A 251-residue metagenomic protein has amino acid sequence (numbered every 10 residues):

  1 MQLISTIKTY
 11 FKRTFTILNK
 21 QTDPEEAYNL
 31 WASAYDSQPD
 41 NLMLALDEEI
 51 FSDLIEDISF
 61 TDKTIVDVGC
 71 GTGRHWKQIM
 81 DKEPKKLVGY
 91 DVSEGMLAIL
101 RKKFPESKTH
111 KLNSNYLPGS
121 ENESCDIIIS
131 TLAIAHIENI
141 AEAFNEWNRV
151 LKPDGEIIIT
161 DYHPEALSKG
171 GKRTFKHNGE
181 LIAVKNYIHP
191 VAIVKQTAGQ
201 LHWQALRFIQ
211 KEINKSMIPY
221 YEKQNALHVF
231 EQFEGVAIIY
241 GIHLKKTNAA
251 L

Functional and structural regions predicted by a protein language model:
Q2-S59, R74-Q78, M96-I99, K103 (+2 more regions): Conserved class I S-adenosyl-L-methionine
V66-V68, T72-L117: Class I SAM-dependent methyltransferase SAM/SAH-binding core
P118-I128: A short acidic, Gly/Pro-enriched loop at the edge of an enzyme's catalytic core that lines a small-molecule cofactor
I127-I140: A short SAM/SAH-binding and catalytic strip from SAM-dependent methyltransferases
A141-E156: A short glycine-rich, Lys/Arg-flanked "PGG" loop and its adjoining helix->strand segment in the class I
I158-K185: Conserved class I S-adenosyl-L-methionine
N186-F208: Short alpha-helix
A205-L251: A C-terminal cap/extension of S-adenosyl-L-methionine-dependent methyltransferases that defines the acceptor-substrate
